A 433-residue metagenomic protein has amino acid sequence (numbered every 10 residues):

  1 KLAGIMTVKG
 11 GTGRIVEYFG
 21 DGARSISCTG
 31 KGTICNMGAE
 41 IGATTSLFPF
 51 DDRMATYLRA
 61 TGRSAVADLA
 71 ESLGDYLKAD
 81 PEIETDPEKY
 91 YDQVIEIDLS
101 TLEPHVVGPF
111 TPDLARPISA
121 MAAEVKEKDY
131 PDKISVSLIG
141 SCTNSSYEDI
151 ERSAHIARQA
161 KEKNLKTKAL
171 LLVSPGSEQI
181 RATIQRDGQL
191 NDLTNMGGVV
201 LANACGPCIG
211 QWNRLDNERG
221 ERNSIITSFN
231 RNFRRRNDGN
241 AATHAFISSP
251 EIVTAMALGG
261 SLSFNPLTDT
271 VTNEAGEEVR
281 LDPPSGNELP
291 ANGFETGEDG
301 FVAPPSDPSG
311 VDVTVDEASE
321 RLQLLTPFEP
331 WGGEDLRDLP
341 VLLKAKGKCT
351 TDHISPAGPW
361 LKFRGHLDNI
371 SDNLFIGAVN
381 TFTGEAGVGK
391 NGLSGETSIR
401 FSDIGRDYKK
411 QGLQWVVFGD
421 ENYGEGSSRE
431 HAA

Functional and structural regions predicted by a protein language model:
K1-D68, L165, V199, G206-V302: Mobile "lid/hinge" segments at catalytic clefts and subdomain interfaces of large enzymes
K1-K9, I34-C35, I118-K128, S153-K163 (+1 more regions): Structured alpha-helical segments in the cores of large, soluble enzyme domains
E17-G20, I41-K168, L172-N217, E221-S224 (+4 more regions): Accessory "access/gating" subregions that flank catalytic or transport cores
F19-D21, D98-S100, F229, A257 (+4 more regions): Structured loops at beta-to-helix junctions and adjacent beta-edge loops in soluble globular domains
S25, C142-S145, Y423-E425: Short, glycine-rich nucleotide/cofactor-binding loops
S27-T33, M121-S137, G405-E421: Short, hydrophobic/aliphatic alpha-helical segments
I156-S174, E178-T227, R231-A241, G259 (+4 more regions): Feature captures the catalytic cores and cofactor-binding loops of soluble hydro-lyases/lyases that act on carboxylate
T268-W360, R364-S371: Cysteine-dependent phosphatase catalytic core of the protein tyrosine phosphatase
